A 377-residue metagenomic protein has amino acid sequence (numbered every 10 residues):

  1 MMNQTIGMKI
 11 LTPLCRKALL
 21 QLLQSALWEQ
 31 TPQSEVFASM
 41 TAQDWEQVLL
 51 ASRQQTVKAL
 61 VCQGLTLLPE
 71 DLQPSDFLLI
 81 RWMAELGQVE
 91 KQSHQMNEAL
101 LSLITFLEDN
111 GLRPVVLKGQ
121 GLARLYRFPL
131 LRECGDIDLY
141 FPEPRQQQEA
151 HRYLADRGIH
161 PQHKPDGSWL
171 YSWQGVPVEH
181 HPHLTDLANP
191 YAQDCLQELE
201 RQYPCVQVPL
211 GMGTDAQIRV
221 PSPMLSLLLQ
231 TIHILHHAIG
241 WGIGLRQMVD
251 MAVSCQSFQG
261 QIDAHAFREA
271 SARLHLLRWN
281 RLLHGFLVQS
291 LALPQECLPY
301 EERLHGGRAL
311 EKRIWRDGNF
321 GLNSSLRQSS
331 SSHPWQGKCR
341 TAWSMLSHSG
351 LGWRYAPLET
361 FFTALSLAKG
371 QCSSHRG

Functional and structural regions predicted by a protein language model:
M2-G135, F141-G377: Conserved NTP-donor binding/palm subdomain of two-metal-ion nucleotidyltransferases/polymerases, i.e., the charged
